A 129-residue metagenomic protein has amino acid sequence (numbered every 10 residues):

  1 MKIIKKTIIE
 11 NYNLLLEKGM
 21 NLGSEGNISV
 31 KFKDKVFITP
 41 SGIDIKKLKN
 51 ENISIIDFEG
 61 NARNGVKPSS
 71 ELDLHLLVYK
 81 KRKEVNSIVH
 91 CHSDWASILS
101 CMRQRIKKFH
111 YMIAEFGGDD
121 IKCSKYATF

Functional and structural regions predicted by a protein language model:
M1-F129: Glycine-rich flexible loops
